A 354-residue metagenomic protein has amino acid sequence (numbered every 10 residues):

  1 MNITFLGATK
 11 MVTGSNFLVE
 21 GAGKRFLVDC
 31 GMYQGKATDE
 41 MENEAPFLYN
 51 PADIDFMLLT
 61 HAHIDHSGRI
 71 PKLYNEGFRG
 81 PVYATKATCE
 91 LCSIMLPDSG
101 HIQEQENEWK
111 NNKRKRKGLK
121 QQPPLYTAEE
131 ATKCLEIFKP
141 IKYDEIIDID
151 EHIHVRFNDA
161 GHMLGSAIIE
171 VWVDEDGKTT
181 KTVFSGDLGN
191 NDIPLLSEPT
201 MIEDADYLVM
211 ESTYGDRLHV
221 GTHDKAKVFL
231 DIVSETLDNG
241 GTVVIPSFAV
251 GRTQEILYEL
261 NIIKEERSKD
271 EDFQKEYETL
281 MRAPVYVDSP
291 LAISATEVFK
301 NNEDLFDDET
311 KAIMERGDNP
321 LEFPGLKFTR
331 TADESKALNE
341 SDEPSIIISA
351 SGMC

Functional and structural regions predicted by a protein language model:
N2, L6, E20-G21, D144-P199: Catalytic core of the metallo-beta-lactamase
T9-G14, A22-G80, A84-E136, L188-S197 (+1 more regions): Pre-active-site segment of Zn-dependent metallo-hydrolases
C30, I54-H63, I70, V82-T85 (+6 more regions): Active-site neighborhood of phospho(di)ester-bond hydrolases with catalytic His/Asp-centered motifs
D55, D206, S345: Conserved acidic residues
S99-D159, M163, E303-E343: Metallo-beta-lactamase
V171, T180, A205-R217: Gly-rich Lys/Arg/Thr-decorated short loops/hinges at beta-loop-alpha junctions or inter-strand turns that position
S212-A226, F323: Glycine-rich phosphate-binding "P-loop"
I232-C354: Hard-cation-handling environments
